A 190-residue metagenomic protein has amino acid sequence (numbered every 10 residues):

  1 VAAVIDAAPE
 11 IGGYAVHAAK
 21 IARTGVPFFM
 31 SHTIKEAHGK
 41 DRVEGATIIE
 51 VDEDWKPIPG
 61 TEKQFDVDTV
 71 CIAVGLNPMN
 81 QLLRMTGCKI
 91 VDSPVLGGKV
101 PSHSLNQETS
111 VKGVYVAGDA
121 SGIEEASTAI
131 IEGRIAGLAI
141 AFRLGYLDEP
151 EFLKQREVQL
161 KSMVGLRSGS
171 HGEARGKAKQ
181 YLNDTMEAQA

Functional and structural regions predicted by a protein language model:
V1, I90-V95, L147-L153: A short alpha-helix-loop-beta-strand transition element characteristic of N-terminal alpha/beta dinucleotide-binding
V1-R84: A Rossmann-like FAD-binding core segment of flavoenzymes
Y14, K63, G75-L76, V100 (+2 more regions): Generic structural signal for well-ordered, non-membrane alpha-helical segments in soluble metabolic enzymes
H17, M30, P78, G113 (+2 more regions): General structural feature for long, well-ordered alpha-helical segments within catalytic domains of soluble enzymes
F28, K63, D92-P94, T128: Conserved mixed alpha/beta catalytic, RNA-binding, or beta-rich assembly cores of soluble enzyme, regulatory
D68-G122: FAD-site-proximal beta/loop scaffold in flavoenzymes
A117-V158: A conserved FAD-binding loop/helix module that cradles the flavin
K161-A190: C-terminal auxiliary extensions adjacent to catalytic cores
